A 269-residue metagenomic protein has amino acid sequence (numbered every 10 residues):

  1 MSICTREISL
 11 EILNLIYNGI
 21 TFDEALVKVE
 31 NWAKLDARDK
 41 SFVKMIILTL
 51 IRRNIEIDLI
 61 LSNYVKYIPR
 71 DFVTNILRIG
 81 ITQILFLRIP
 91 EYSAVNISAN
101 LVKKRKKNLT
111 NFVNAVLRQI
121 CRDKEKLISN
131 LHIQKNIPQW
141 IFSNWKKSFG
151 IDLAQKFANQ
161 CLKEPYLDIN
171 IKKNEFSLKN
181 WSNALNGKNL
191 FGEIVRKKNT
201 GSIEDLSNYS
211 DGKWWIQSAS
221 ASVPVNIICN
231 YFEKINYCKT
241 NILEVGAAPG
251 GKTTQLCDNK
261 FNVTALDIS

Functional and structural regions predicted by a protein language model:
M1-D205, C238-N241, N259: Class I Rossmann-like S-adenosyl-L-methionine
K179-S269: Rossmann-like S-adenosyl-L-methionine
